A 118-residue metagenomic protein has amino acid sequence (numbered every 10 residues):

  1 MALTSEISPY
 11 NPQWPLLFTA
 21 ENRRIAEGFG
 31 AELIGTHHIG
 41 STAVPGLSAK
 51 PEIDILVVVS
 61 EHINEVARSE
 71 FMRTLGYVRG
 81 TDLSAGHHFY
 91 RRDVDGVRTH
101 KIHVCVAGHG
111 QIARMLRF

Functional and structural regions predicted by a protein language model:
M1-H37: Helical scaffold of the NTase/Pol beta-like nucleotidyltransferase catalytic core
L3-S5, P51-I55, R98-H100: Short amphipathic alpha-helical segments
P9-P12, S41, G46-A49, R92 (+1 more regions): Generic structural "secondary-structure junction" signal
R24-A67: Active-site nucleotide-donor binding segment shared across nucleotidyl transfer reactions
A67-L75: Short amphipathic alpha-helices in soluble, non-transmembrane regions that often serve as interface/regulatory elements
L75-G110: Conserved catalytic core of two-metal-ion nucleotidyltransferases
G110-F118: Catalytic cores of NTP-dependent nucleotidyl/adenyl transfer enzymes across multiple folds
